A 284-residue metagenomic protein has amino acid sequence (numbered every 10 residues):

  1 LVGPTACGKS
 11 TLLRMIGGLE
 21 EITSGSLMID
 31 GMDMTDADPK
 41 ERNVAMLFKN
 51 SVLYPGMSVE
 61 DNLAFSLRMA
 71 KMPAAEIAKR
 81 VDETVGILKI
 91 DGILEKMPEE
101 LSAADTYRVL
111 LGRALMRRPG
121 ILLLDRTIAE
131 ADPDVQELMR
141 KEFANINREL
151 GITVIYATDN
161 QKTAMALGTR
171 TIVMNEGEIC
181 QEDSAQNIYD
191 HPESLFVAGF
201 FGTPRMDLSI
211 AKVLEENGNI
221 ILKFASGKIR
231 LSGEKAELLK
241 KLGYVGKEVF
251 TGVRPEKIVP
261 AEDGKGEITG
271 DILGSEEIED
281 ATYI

Functional and structural regions predicted by a protein language model:
V2-P4: The feature captures the beta-strand-to-loop junction immediately N-terminal to the Walker
C7, V44-M46, S51-D61: Conserved catalytic motifs of ABC-family nucleotide-binding domains
S10-L13, R108-V109: ABC ATPase nucleotide-binding domain helices that frame the ATP-binding cleft
G17: Helix-to-loop junction immediately C-terminal to a conserved catalytic motif
E20-E21, R68: A position-specific signal in ABC ATPase nucleotide-binding domains
G25-M32: Conserved ABC transporter NBD signature motif
N43, S58-L195: ABC ATPase nucleotide-binding domains
M206-L208, E216-I284: Non-catalytic connector elements of ABC transporters
